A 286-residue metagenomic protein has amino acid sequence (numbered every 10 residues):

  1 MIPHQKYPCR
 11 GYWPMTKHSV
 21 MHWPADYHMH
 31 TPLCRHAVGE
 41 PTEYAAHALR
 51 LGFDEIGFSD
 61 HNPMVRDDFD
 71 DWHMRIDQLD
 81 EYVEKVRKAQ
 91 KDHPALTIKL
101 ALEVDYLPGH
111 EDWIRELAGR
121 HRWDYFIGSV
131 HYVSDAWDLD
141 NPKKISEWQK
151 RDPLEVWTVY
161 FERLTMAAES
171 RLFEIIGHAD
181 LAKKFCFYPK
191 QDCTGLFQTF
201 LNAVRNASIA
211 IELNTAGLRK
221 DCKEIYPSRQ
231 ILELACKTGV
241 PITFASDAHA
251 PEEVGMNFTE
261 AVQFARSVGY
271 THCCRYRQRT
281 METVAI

Functional and structural regions predicted by a protein language model:
Y7-P108, W113, A118, K183-G195 (+6 more regions): An N-terminally biased module of ancient metal coordination in phosphate/nucleic-acid-related enzymes
R35, V130-T238: Domain-core and long-helix interface of multi-subunit machines
F53, F58, W123, L172-F173 (+2 more regions): A structural motif
I56-F58, F126, I176, I211 (+1 more regions): Hydrophobic residues within beta-strands of alpha/beta enzymes
E103-W148: Hydrophobic alpha-helical segments and helix pairs
I231-I286: Long, positively charged, glycine-interspersed low-complexity recognition regions
